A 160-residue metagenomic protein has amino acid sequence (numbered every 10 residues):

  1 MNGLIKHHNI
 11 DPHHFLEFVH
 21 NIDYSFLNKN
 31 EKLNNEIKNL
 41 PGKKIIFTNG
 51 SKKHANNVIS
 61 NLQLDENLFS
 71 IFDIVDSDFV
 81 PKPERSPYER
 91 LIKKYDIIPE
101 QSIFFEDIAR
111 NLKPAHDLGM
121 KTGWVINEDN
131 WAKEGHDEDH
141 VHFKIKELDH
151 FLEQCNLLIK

Functional and structural regions predicted by a protein language model:
M1-N2, F26, E153-L157: Short, solvent-exposed polar/charged micro-motifs at secondary-structure junctions
M1-N21: A metal-dependent, Asp-based hydrolase signature
I10, G42, M120: Short phosphate-binding/catalytic loops that engage adenosine nucleotides
H14-N28, L33-L62, F69-I74: Substrate-recognition element of Asp-dependent hydrolases with the DxDx(T/V) motif
K38, S51-K52, N56-K160: Asp-based, Mg2+/Mn2+-dependent phosphohydrolase catalytic module
